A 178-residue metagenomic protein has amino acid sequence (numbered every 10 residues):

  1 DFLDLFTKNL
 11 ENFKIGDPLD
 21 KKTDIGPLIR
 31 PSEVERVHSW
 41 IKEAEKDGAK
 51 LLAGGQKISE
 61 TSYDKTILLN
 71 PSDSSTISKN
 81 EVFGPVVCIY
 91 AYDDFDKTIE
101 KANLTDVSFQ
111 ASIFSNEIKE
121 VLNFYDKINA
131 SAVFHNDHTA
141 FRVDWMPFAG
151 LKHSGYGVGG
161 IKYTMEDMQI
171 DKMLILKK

Functional and structural regions predicted by a protein language model:
D1-D106: NAD(P)-dependent aldehyde/semialdehyde dehydrogenase
K14-I15, Y63-K178: Conserved C-terminal structural/oligomerization subdomain of aldehyde/semialdehyde dehydrogenase
